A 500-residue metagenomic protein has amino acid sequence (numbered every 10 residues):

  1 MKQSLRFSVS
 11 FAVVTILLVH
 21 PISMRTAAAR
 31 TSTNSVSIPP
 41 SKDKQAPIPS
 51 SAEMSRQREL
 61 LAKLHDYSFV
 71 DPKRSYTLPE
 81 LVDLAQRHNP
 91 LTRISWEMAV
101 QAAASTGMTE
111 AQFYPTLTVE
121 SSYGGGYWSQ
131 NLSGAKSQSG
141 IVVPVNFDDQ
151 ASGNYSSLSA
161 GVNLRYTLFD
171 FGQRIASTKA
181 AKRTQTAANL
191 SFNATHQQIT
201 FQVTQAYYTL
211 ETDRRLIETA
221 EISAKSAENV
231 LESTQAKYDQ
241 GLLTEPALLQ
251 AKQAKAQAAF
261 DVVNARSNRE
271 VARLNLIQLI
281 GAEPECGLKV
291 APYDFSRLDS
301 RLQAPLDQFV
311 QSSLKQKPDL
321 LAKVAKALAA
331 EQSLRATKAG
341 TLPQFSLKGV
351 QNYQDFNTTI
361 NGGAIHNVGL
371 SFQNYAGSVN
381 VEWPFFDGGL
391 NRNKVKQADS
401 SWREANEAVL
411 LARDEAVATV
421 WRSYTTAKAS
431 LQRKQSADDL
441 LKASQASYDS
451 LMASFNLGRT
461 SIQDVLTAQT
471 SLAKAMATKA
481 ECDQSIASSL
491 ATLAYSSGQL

Functional and structural regions predicted by a protein language model:
K2-L84, A135-P144, R266-S312, Y495-L500: Terminal intrinsically disordered/low-complexity segments used for targeting and assembly
Q3, L190, A194-S312, T426 (+5 more regions): Periplasmic alpha-helical coiled-coil/stalk elements that build and connect Gram-negative outer-membrane
L64-R74, E120-N163, Y293-L302, R335 (+3 more regions): Small/polar, glycine/serine/threonine/aspartate-rich low-complexity segments that form flexible
E80, Q101, S157-S159, Q205 (+2 more regions): Transmembrane beta-barrel architecture of outer-membrane proteins
V82, T118, G161-N163, Y207 (+3 more regions): Membrane-embedded beta-strand positions in outer-membrane beta-barrel channels/transporters
R93-E97, E110, S152-S157, L168-H196 (+6 more regions): Sec/SRP-type N-terminal targeting helices
